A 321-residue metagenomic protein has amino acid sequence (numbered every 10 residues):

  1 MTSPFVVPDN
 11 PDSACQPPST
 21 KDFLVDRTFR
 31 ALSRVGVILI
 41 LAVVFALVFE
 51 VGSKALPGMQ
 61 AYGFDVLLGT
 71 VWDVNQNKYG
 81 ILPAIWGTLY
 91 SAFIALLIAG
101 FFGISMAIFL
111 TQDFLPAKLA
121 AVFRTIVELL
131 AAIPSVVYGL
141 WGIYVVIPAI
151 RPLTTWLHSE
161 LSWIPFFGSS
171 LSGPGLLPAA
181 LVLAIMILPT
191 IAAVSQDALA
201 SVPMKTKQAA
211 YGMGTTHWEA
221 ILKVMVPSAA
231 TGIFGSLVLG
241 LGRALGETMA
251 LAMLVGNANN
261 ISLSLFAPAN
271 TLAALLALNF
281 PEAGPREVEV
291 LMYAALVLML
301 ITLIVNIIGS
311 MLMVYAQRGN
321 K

Functional and structural regions predicted by a protein language model:
M1-G36, G309-K321: Transmembrane alpha-helical segments of polytopic membrane transport and secretion proteins
F45-K78, N259-F266: Short membrane-interfacial helix/loop motifs at transmembrane-helix boundaries
A61-Y79, Y138-I185: Membrane-interfacial helix termini and adjacent extracytoplasmic/periplasmic loops of multi-pass transporters
Y79-F109, L237: Transmembrane alpha-helix signature in integral membrane proteins
A95-V127, G309-Y315: Transmembrane-helix boundary motif in ABC transporter permease subunits
L129-I133, V137, I191-S195, V202-P203 (+2 more regions): Transmembrane alpha-helices
Q196-A200, M204, Y211, L278-G284 (+1 more regions): C-terminal transmembrane helix and the adjacent membrane-cytosol boundary/short C-terminal tail of inner/organellar
L251-M299: Interhelical loop and adjacent transmembrane-helix boundary motif in polytopic membrane transport permeases
